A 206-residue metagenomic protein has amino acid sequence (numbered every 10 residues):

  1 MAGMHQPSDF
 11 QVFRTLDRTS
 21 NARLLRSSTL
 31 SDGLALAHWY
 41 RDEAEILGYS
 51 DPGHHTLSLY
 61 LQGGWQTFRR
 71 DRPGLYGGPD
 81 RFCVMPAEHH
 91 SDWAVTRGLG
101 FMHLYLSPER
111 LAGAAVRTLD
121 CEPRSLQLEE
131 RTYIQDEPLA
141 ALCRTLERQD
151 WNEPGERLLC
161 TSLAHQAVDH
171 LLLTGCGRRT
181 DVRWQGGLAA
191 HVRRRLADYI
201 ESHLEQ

Functional and structural regions predicted by a protein language model:
M1-D17: OB/S1-fold single-stranded nucleic-acid-binding modules and their adjacent gly/ser/pro-rich low-complexity linkers
H5, H38, H54-H55, H89-H90 (+6 more regions): Histidine (H) residue identity feature
Q6-F10, L30, Y133: Low-complexity, intrinsically disordered regions enriched in charged/polar residues
P7-F10, A37, G98, L196: Generic intrinsically disordered, low-complexity segments enriched for polar/acidic and small residues
Q11, R110, P138-A141: Exposed alpha-helical structural elements
R14-R18, A22-R124, E153, R157: N-terminal regulatory/effector-sensing and dimerization cores that precede helix-turn-helix DNA-binding domains
P123-A140, Q149-L163, V168-Q206: Short, Lys/Arg-enriched, Trp-marked, Pro/Gly-tolerant hinge/linker segments that flank
